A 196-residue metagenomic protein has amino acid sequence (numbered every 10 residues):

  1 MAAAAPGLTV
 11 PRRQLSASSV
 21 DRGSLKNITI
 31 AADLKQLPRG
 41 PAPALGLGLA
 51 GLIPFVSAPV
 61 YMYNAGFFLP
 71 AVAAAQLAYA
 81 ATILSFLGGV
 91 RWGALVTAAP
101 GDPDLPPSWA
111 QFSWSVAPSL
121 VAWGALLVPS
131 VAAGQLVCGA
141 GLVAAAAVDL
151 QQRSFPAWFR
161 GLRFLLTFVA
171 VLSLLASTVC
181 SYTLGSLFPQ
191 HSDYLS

Functional and structural regions predicted by a protein language model:
M1-Q36, S196: N-terminal mitochondrial targeting presequence
G40-Y63, T167-L174: The first (N-terminal) embedded transmembrane alpha-helix
G46-V56, Q76-L127: Core segments of alpha-helical transmembrane spans in multipass integral membrane proteins
P54, F112-A122, L162-V179: Small-residue-rich segments of transmembrane alpha-helices in multi-pass membrane proteins, especially helix faces
L95-G101, Q152-T167, G185-H191: A cytosolic-side transmembrane-helix exit/cap motif
F112-A122, Q135-Q151: Hydrophobic alpha-helical membrane segments
L127-V137, A146-G161: Membrane-helix boundary connector in multi-pass membrane proteins
A176-S196: Juxtamembrane boundary at the C-terminal end of a transmembrane helix
